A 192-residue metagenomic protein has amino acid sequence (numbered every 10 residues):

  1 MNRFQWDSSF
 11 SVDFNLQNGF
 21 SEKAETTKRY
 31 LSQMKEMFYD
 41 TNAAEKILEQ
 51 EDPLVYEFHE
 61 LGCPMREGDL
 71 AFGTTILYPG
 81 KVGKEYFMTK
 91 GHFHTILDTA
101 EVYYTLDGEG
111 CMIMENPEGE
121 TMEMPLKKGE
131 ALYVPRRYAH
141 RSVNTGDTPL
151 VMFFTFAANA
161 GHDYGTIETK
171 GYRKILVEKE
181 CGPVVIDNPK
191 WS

Functional and structural regions predicted by a protein language model:
M1-N15: N-terminal capping/interface segment
F20-P125, T145-L150, T155-S192: Active-site region of the double-stranded beta-helix
C111, A131-L132, R136-R141, G161: Histidine-centered metal-chelating micro-motifs
K128: Trp-centered recognition loops
